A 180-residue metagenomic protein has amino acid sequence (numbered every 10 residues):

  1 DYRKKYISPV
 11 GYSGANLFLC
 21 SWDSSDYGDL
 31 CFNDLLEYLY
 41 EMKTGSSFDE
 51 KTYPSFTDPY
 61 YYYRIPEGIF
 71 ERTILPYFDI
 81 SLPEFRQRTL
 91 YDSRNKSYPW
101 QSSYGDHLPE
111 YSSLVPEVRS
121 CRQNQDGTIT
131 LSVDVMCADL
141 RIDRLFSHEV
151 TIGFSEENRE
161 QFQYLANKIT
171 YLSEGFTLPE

Functional and structural regions predicted by a protein language model:
D1-E180: Mature, Sec-exported extracytoplasmic domains of Gram-positive
